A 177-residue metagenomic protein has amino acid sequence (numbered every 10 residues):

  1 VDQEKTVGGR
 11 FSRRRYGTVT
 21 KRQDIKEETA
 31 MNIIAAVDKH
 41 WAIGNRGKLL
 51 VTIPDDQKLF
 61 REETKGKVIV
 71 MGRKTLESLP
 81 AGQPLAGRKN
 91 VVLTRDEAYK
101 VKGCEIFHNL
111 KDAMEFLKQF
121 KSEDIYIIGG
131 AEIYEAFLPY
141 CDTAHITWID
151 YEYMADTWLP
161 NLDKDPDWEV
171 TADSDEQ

Functional and structural regions predicted by a protein language model:
V1, V19, A30-M31: Initiator methionine at the very start of the polypeptide chain
K5-T6: Polybasic, lysine-rich low-complexity intrinsically disordered segments
R10-R22: Short, low-complexity intrinsically disordered segments enriched in A/P/G/S/L with frequent Arg, especially at protein
T29-Q177: Enzymes that bind and transform nitrogen-containing heteroaromatic metabolites
